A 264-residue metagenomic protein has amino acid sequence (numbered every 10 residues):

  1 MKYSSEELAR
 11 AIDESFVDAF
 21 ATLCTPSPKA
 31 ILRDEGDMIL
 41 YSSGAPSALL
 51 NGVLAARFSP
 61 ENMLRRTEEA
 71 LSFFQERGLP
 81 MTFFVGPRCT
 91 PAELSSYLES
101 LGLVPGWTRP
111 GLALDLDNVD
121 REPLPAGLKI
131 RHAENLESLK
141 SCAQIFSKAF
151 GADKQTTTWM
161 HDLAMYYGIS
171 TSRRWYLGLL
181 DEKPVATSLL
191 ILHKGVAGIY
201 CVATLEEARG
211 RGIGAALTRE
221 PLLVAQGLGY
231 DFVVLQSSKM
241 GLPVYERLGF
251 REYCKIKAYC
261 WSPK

Functional and structural regions predicted by a protein language model:
M1-Q75, T90, Y166-I169: N-terminal charged segments
A19-C24, F73, P91-Y97, K154-L179 (+1 more regions): Active-site rim helix/loop that mediates acceptor-substrate recognition in acyltransferases
I31-E35, P87, E93-V104, S172-A186 (+1 more regions): Conserved beta-hairpin
G44-G52, G106, L192-I199, R209: A conserved beta-turn-beta hairpin within the catalytic core of GNAT-like acetyltransferases that forms part
E61-L139, L235-S237, Y259-W261: Acyl-donor-binding surface of acyltransferase catalytic domains
L64-L71, Y200-E206, G210-L223, G227: Conserved acetyl-CoA-binding loop-helix of GNAT-fold acetyltransferases
L98, Y245, F250: Conserved active-site tyrosine of GNAT-family acetyltransferases
S147, K154-E207: A conserved beta-strand-loop-helix scaffold within acyl/acetyltransferase catalytic domains
